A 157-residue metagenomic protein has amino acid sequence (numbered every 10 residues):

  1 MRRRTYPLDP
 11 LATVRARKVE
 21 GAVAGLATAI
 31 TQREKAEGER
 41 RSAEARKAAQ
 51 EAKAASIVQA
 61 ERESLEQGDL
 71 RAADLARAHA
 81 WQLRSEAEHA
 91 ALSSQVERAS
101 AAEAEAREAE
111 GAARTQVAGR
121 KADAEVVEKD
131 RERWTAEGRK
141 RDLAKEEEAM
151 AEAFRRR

Functional and structural regions predicted by a protein language model:
M1-R157: Charge-rich amphipathic alpha-helical interaction elements
